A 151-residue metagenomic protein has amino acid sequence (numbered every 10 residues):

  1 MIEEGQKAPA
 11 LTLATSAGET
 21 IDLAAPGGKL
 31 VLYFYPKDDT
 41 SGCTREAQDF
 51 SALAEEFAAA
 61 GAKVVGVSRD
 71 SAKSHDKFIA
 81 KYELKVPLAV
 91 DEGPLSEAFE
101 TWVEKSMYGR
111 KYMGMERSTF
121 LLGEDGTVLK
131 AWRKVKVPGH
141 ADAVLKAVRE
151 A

Functional and structural regions predicted by a protein language model:
M1-A151: Chalcogenol-based redox active-site neighborhoods
